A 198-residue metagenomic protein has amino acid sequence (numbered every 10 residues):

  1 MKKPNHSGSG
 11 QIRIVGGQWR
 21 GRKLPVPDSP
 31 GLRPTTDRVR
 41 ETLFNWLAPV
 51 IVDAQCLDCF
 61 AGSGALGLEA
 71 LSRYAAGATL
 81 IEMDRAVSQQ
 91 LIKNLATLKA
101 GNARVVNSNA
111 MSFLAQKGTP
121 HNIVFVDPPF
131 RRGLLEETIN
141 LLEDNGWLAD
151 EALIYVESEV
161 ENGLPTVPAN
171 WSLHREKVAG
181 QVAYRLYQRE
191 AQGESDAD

Functional and structural regions predicted by a protein language model:
M1-D198: Class I S-adenosyl-L-methionine-dependent methyltransferase catalytic core
